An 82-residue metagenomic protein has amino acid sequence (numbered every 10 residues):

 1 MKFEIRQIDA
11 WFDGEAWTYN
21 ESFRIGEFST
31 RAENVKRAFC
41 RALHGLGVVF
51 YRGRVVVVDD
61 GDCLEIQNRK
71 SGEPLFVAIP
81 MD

Functional and structural regions predicted by a protein language model:
K2, I25-E27, P74-L75: Secondary-structure boundary/capping motif
F3-A10: A short beta-strand micro-motif
E4, S22, K70-G72: Residue-level detector of intrinsically disordered/flexible regions characterized by low predicted structural confidence
F12-W17: Short N-terminal binding/cap micro-motifs at the start of the first secondary-structure element
Y19-E33: A short, exposed loop/beta-hairpin motif centered on an aromatic-Gly-Thr core
V35-A42: Short amphipathic, charge-patterned alpha-helical segments
H44-D82: Short, mixed-charge low-complexity intrinsically disordered segments
